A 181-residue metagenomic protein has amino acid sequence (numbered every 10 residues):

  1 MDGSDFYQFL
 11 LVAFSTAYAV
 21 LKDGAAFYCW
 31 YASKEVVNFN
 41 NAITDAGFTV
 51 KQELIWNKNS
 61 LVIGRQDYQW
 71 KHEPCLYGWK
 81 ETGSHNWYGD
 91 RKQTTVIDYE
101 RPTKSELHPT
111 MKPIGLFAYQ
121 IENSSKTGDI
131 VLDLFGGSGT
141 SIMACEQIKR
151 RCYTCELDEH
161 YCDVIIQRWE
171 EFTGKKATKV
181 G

Functional and structural regions predicted by a protein language model:
M1-T154, D158-C162: Core catalytic lobe of class I
H160-E171, K175: Short alpha-helix adjacent to the SAM-binding motif of class I
K176-G181: SAM-dependent methyltransferase catalytic region
